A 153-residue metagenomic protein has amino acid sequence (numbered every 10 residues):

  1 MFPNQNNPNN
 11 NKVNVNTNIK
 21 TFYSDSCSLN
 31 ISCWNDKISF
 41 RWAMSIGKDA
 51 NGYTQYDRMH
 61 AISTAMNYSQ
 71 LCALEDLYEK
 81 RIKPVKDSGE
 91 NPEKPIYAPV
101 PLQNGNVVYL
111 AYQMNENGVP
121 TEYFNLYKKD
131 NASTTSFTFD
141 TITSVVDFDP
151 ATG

Functional and structural regions predicted by a protein language model:
M1-G153: Positively charged, low-complexity terminal tracts and the immediately adjacent first secondary-structure elements
